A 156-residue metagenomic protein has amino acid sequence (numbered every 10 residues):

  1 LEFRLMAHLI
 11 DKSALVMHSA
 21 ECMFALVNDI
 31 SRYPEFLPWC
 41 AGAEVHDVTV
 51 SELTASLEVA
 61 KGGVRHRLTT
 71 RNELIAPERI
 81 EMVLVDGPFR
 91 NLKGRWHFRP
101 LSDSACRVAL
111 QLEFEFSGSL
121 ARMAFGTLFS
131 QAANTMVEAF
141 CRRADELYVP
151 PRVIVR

Functional and structural regions predicted by a protein language model:
E2-V50, P150, I154-R156: Hydrophobic ligand-binding cavity/cleft-lining segments
A7-L15, E52-T54, R67-T69, R79 (+2 more regions): Intrinsic-disorder/low-complexity, polar/charged segments enriched in Ser/Thr/Lys/Arg/Asp/Glu/Gln
K12-A14, A43-V45, L68-E73, K93-P100 (+1 more regions): Hydrophobic/aromatic beta-strand elements that line small-molecule binding cavities or substrate pockets in beta-rich
S19, V48-V50, P77, L101-A105: Short strand-connecting beta-turns/loops that link adjacent beta-strands
M23-V27, Y33, A55, L110 (+1 more regions): Hydrophobic pocket/interface hotspot
S31, A133, V137, C141-V149: Short amphipathic alpha-helical signal-transduction/dimerization elements
E44-D86, A139, R143: Glycine-rich portal/gate segments that line the openings of hydrophobic small-molecule binding cavities
V83-T135: Beta-strand/loop substructures that line and gate deep hydrophobic ligand-binding cavities in soluble
